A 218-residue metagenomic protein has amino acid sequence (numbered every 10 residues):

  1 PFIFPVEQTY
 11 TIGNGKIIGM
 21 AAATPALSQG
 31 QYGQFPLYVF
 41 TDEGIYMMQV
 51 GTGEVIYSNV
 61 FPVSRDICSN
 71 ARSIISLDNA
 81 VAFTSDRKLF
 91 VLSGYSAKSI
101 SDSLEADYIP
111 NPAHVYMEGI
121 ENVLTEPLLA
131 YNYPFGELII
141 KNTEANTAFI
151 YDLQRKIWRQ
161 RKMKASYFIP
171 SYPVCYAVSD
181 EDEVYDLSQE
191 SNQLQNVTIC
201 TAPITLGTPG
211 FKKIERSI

Functional and structural regions predicted by a protein language model:
P1, E54-I56, K98-L104: Acidic Ser/Thr/Pro-rich low-complexity disordered segments that often serve as glycosylated linkers/stalks around
P1-M48, E126-L128, N132-L138, N142-I150: N-terminal beta-propeller domains
F2-I3, M47-S58, Q154: Per-blade loop-tip surfaces of WD-repeat and WD-like beta-propellers in eukaryotic adaptors/scaffolds
P5-Y10, S58-S64: A short beta-strand motif characteristic of beta-propeller blades
A26, S64-F83, R87-I218: Beta-sheet repeat architectures centered on beta-propellers
G30-G33, N59-F61, D66-S69: Active-site-adjacent structural elements in folded domains
I45-M47, E54-V55, F90-V91, K98: Flexible loop/turn segments at secondary-structure boundaries
